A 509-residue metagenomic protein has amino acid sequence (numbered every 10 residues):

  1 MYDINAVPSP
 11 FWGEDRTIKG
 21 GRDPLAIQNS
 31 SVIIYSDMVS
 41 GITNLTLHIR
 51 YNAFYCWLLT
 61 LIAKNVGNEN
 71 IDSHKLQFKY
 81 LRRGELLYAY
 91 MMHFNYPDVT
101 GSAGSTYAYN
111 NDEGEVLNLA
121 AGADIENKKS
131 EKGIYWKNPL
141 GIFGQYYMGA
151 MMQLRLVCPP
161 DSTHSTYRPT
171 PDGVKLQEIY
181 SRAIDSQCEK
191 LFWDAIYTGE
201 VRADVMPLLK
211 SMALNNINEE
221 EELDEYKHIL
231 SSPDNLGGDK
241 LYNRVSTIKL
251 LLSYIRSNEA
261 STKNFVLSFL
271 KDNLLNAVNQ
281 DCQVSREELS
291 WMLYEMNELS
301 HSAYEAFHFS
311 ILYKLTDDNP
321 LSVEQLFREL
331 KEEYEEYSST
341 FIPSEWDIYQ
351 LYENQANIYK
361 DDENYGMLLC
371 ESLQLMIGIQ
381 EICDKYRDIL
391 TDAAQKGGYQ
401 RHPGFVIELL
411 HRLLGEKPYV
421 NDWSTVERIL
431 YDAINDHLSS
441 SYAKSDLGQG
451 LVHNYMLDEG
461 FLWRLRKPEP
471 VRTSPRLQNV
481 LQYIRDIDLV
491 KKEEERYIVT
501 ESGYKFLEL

Functional and structural regions predicted by a protein language model:
M1-L509: Non-catalytic recognition/regulatory regions in large multidomain proteins
